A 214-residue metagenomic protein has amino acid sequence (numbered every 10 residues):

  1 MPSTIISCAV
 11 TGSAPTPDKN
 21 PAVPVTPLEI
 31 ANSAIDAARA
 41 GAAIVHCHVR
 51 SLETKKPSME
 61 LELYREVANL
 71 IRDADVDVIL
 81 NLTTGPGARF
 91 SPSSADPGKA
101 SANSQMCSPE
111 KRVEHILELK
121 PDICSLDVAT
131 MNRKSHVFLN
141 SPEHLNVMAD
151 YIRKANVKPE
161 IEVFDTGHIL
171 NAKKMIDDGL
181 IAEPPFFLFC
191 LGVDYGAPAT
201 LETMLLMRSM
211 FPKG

Functional and structural regions predicted by a protein language model:
M1-A22, P86-S94, S125-N132: N-terminal small/glycine-rich loop or linker at the start of catalytic domains across soluble metabolic enzymes
I6-V10, V45-C47, V78-T84, D122-L126 (+2 more regions): Hydrophobic faces of well-ordered beta-strands that scaffold small-molecule active sites in alpha/beta enzyme cores
C8, K55-T84, V147-K154, L206-G214: Alpha-helix-loop-beta-strand connector modules within alpha/beta enzyme cores
A9-S13, R50-L52, T83-R89, A129-M131 (+2 more regions): Active-site beta-loop-alpha junctions enriched in small/polar residues
D18, A43-V67, R133, C190-L191: Glycine-rich, proline-tolerant flexible connector loops at the mouths of alpha/beta enzymes
I30, A37, H48, C124 (+1 more regions): Conserved, mostly hydrophobic/aromatic
L61-L139: Active-site beta->alpha loop and helix N-cap motifs at the rims of alpha/beta catalytic domains
I123-G214: Catalytic alpha/beta core domains of metabolic enzymes, predominantly
